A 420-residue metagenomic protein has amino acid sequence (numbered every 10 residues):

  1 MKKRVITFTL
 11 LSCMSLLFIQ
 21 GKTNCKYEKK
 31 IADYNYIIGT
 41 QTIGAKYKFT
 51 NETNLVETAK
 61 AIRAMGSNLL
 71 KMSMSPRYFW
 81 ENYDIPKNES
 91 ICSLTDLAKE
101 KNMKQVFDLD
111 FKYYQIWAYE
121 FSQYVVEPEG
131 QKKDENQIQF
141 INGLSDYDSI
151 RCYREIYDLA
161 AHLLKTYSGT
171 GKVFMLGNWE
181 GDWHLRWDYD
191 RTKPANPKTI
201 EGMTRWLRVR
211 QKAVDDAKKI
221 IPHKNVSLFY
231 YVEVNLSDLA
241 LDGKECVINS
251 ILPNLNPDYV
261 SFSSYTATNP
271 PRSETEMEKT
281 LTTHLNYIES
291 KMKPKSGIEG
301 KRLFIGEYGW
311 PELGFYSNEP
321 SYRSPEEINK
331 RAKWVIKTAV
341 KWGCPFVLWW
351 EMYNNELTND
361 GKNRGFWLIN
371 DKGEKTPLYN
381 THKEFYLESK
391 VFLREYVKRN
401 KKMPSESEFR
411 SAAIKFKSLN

Functional and structural regions predicted by a protein language model:
M1-K26: Bacterial Sec-dependent N-terminal signal peptides
K26-F79: Boundary/entry segment of secreted carbohydrate-active catalytic domains
T50-E52, E81-Q115, G130-Q139, E319-R323 (+3 more regions): Aromatic-rich peripheral "rim/lid" segments of glycoside hydrolase catalytic domains that contact and position glycan
T53-T58, L94-K104, L236-I251, T282-M292 (+1 more regions): Alpha-helical scaffolding within the catalytic cores of extracellular/periplasmic polymer-degrading hydrolases
E57-T199, I221-L228, A267: Substrate-binding cleft and catalytic face of glycoside hydrolase catalytic domains, especially the flexible beta-alpha
V173-W179, T204-K244, I298-P311, V347-M352: Aromatic-lined carbohydrate-recognition surfaces of secreted/lumenal glycan-active proteins
W183-T192, S264, P294-A332, W349-L368: Active-site clefts of carbohydrate-active enzymes
S250, N254-S317: Glycoside hydrolase catalytic-domain groove-lining segments
